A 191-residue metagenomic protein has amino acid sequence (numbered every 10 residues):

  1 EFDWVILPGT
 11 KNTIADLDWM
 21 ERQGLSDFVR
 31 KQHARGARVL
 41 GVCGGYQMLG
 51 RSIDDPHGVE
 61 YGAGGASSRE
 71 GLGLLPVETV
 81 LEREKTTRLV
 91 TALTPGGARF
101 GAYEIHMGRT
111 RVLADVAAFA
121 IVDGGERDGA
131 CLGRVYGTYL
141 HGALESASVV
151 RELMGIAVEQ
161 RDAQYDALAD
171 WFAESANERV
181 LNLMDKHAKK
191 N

Functional and structural regions predicted by a protein language model:
F2, R22, S26-A34, E78-N191: Amide-donor transfer/coupling interface in amidating biosynthetic enzymes
F2-P8: Terminal amphipathic helices with adjacent charged low-complexity linkers/tails
V5, C43, H141: Residue-level signal for inorganic ion chemistry
P8-T10, M107: Glycine-rich His-Gly loop
K11-G101: Cysteine-nucleophile active-site neighborhood
